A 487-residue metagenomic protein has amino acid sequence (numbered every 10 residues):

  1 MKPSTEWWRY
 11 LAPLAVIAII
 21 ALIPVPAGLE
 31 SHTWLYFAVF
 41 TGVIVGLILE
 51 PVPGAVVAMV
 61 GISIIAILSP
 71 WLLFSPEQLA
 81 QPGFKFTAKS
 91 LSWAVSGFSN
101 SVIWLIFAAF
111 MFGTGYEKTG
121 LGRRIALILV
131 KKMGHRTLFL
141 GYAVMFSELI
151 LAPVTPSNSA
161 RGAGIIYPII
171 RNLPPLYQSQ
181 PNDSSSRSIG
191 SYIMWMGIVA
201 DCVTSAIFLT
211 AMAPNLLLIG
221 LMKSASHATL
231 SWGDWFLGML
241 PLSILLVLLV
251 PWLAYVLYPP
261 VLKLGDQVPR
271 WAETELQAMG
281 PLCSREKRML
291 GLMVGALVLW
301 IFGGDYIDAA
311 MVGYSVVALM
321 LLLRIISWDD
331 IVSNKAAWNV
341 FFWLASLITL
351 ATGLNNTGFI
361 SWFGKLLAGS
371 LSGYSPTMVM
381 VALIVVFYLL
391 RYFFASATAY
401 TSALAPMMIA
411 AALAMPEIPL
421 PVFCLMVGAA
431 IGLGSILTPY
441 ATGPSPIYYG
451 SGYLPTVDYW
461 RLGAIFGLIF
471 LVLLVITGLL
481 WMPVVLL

Functional and structural regions predicted by a protein language model:
M1-L22, N158-G162, Y177-G280, G291 (+1 more regions): Juxtamembrane and boundary regions of transmembrane helices in multi-pass small-molecule transporters and channels
K2-T5, A27-W34, L47-P51, A88-S101 (+6 more regions): Interfacial loop-to-helix junctions that mark the boundaries of transmembrane helices in multi-pass membrane
V25-L29, P51-V56, I67-A94, G115-I125 (+3 more regions): Transmembrane alpha-helix boundary signature
P26-S31, T41-V60, S69-P70, A94 (+5 more regions): Flexible hinge motifs at transmembrane-helix junctions and intramembrane kinks/re-entrant loops in multi-pass membrane
G28-F37, S99-A108, D308-V317, L367-V379 (+2 more regions): Structural signature of hydrophobic alpha-helical transmembrane segments
V45-P53, S147-S157, I198-L209, W300-G304 (+2 more regions): Transmembrane alpha-helix interface/packing and boundary motifs in multi-pass membrane proteins, characterized by
V56, S90-G120, I150, D330-W362 (+2 more regions): Core transmembrane alpha-helical segments of multi-pass membrane transporters/permeases
I106, L138-A152, Q178-T204, L230-G238 (+2 more regions): Alpha-helical transmembrane segments of multi-pass membrane proteins
